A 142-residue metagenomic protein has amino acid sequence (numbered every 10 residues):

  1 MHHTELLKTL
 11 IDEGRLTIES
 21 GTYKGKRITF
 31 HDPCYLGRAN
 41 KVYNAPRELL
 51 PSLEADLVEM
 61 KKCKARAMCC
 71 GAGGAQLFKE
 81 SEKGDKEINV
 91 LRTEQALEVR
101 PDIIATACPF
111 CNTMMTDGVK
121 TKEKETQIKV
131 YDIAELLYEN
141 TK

Functional and structural regions predicted by a protein language model:
M1-K142: Iron-sulfur cluster-binding electron-transfer modules in prokaryotic oxidoreductases
